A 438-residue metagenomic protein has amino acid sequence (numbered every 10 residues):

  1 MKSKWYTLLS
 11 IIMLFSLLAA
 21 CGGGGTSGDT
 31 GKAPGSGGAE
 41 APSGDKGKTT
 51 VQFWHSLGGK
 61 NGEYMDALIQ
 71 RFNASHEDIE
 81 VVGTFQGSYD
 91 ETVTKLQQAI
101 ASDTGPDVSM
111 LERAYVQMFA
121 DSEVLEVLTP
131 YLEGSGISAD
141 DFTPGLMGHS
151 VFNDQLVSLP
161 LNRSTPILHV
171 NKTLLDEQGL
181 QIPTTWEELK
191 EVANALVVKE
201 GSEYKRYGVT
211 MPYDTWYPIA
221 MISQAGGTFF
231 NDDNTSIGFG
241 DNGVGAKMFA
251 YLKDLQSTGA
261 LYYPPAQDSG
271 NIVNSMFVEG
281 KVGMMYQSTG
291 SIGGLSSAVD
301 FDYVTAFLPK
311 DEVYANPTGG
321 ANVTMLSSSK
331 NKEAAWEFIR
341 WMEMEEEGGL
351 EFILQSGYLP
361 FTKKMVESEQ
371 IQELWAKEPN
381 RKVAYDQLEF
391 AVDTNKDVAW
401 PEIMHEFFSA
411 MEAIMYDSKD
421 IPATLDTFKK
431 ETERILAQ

Functional and structural regions predicted by a protein language model:
M1-Q52, A74, V366, A423-D426 (+1 more regions): Short, low-complexity disordered leader/linker segments with a strong preference for bacterial N-terminal type II
A41, V93, R113-P166, Q181 (+6 more regions): Hinge/lid segment of periplasmic solute-binding proteins
G44, T129-F142, K199-E203, Y207-G208 (+6 more regions): Short, solvent-exposed loop/beta-turn-alpha elements that line the ligand-binding surface or hinge of extracytoplasmic
G47-G58, I79-T84, D107-V108, V209: Short, well-ordered beta-strand elements
T49, Q70, A74-S75, E80 (+6 more regions): Extracytoplasmic/periplasmic substrate-recognition and gating elements
R71-F142, T173-T184, M276, G283-M284 (+4 more regions): Extracytoplasmic "Venus flytrap"/periplasmic binding protein-like
G145, H149, A306, L354-F408 (+1 more regions): Long, aromatic- and glycine/proline-rich binding clefts that accommodate carbohydrate-like moieties
V192-A195, T235-A266: Glycine-centered hinge/linker elements that transmit conformational signals in sensory and ligand-binding systems
